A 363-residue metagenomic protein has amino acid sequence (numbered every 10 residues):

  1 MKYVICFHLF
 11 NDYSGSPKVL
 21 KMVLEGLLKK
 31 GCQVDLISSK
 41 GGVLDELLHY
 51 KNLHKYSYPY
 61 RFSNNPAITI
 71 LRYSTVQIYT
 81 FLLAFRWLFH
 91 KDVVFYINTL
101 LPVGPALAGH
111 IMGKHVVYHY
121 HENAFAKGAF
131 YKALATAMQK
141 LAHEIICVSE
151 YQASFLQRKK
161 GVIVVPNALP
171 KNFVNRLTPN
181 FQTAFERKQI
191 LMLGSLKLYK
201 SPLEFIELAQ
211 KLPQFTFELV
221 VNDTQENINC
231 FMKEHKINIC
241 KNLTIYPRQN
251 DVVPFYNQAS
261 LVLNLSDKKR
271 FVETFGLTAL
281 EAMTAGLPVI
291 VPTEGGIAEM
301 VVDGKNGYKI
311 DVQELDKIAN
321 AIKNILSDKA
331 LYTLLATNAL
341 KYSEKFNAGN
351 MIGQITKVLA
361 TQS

Functional and structural regions predicted by a protein language model:
G15-M22, K188, S195-K211, L277: A conserved mid-protein helix/loop that constitutes part of the nucleotide-sugar donor-binding site
L36-V43, L193, T216-F231: Glycosyltransferase donor-sugar binding loop
G42-L44, V76-T80, V94-M112, K127-G128: An aromatic- and histidine-rich active-site surface loop
C230-Q249: Nucleotide-activated donor-binding/catalytic signature segment of Leloir-type glycosyltransferases, i.e., the conserved
N257-V272, L287: Acidic donor-binding loop of glycosyltransferase active sites
N264, T284, P288-V291, V301: Short hydrophobic beta-strand element within catalytic cores of glycosyltransferases and related nucleotide-activated
S266-G276, L280, A298-E299: Nucleotide-sugar-dependent
V302-G304, Y308-L315, N324-K329, E344: Conserved acidic donor-binding segment of nucleotide-sugar-dependent glycosyltransferases
